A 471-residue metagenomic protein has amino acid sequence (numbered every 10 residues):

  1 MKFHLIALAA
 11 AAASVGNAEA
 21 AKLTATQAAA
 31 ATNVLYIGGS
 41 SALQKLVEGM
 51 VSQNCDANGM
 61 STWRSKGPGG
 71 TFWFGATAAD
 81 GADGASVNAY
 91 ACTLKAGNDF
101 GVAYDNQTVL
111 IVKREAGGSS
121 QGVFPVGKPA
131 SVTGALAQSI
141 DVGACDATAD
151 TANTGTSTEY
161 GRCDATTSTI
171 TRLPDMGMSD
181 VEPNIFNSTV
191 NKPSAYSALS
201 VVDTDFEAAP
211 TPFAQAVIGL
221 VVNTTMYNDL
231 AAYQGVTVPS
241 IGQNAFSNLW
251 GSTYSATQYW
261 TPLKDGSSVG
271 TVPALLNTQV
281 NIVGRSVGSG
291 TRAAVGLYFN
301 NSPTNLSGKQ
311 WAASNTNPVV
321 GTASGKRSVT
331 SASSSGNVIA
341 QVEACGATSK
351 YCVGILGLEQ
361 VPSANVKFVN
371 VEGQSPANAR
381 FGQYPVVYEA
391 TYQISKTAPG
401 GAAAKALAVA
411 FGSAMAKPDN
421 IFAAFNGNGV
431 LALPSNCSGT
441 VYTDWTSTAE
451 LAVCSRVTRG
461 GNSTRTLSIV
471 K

Functional and structural regions predicted by a protein language model:
M1-A20: Gram-negative bacterial Sec-dependent N-terminal signal peptides
A21-K471: Flexible loop/hinge segments at secondary-structure junctions
